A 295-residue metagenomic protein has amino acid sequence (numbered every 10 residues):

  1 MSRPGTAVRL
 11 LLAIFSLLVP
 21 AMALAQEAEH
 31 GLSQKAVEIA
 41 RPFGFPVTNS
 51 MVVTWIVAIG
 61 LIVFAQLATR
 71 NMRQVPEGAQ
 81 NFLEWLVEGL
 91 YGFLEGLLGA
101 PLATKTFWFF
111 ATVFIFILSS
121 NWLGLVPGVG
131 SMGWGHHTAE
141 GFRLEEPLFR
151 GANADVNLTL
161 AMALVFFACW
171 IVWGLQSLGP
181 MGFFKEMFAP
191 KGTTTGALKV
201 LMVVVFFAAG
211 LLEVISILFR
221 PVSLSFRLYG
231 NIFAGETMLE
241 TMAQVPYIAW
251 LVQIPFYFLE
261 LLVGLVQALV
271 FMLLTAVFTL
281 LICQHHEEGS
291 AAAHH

Functional and structural regions predicted by a protein language model:
R3-L10, A21-H295: Selective transmembrane helix interface/packing segments
I14-S16: Phosphoinositide system proteins, centered on phosphoinositide phosphatases and their trafficking scaffolds
